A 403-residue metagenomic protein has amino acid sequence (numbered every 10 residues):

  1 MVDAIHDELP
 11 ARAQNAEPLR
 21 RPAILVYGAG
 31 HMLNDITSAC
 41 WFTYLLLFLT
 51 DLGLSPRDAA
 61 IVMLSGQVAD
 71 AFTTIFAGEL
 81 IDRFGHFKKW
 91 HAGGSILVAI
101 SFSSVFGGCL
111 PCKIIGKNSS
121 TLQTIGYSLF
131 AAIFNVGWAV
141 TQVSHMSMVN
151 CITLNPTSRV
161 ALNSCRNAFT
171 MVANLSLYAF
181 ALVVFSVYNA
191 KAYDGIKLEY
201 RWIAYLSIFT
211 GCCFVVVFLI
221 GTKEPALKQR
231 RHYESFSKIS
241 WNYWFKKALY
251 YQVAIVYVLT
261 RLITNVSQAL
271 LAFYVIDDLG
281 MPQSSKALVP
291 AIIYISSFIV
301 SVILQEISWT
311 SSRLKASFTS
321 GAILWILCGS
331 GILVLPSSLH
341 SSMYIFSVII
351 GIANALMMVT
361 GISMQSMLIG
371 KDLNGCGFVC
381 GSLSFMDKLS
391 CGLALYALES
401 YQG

Functional and structural regions predicted by a protein language model:
V2-G403: Membrane-embedded alpha-helical bundles of multi-pass transporters/translocases, especially carrier/permease families
